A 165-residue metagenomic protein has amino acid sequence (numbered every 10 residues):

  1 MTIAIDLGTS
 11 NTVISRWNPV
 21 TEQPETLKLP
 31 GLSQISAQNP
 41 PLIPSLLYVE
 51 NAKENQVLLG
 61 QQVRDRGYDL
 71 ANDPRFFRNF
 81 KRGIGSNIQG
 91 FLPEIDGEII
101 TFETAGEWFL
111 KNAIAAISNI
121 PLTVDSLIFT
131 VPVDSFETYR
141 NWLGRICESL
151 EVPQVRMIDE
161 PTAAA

Functional and structural regions predicted by a protein language model:
M1-I3, D125, V155: The start of beta-strands in P-loop NTPase/AAA+ ATPase cores
M1-P24: Gly/Thr-rich phosphate-binding beta-strand-loop-beta motif of the actin/hexokinase/Hsp70
T9, V133-S135, P161-T162: Short, flexible loop/turn elements at secondary-structure junctions
V20-L150: Phosphate-binding loop and its immediate beta->loop->alpha context in nucleotide/phosphate-handling enzymes
L150-R156: Structural alpha-beta junctions
R156-A165: Conserved phosphate-binding catalytic cores of ATP/NTP-utilizing and phosphoryl-transfer enzymes
